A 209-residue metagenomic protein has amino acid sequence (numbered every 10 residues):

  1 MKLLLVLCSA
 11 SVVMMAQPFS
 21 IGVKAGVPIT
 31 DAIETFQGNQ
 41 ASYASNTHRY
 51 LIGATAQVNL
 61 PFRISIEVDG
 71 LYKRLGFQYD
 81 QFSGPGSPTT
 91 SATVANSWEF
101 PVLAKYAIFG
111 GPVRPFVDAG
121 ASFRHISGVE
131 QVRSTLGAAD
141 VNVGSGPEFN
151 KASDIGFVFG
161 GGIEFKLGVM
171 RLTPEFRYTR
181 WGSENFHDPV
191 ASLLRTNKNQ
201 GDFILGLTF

Functional and structural regions predicted by a protein language model:
L3-V13: Sec-dependent N-terminal signal peptides
A16-Q57: Short glycine/proline- and aromatic-enriched beta-strand/turn motifs that initiate or cap beta-hairpins
Q17-F19, N46-Y50, V94-F100, V113 (+2 more regions): Residues that define the transmembrane beta-barrel architecture of outer-membrane proteins
P18-F19, V27-I33, Q57-T135, I204-F209: Gram-negative (and chloroplast) outer-membrane scaffold detector with strong preference for beta-barrel transmembrane
Q37-Y43, P85-S91, N142-F149, P189-R195: Extracellular loop and loop/strand-boundary signature of outer-membrane beta-barrel proteins
G53-N59, L103-K105, V158-G162, T173: Short, conserved structural micro-motifs that define repeat-unit consensus positions and nucleotide-binding loops
L75, F149, F159, F165-F209: Predominantly the C-terminal beta-signal and adjacent terminal strand-loop region of outer-membrane beta-barrel
R124-Y178: A generic hydrophobic-segment detector
